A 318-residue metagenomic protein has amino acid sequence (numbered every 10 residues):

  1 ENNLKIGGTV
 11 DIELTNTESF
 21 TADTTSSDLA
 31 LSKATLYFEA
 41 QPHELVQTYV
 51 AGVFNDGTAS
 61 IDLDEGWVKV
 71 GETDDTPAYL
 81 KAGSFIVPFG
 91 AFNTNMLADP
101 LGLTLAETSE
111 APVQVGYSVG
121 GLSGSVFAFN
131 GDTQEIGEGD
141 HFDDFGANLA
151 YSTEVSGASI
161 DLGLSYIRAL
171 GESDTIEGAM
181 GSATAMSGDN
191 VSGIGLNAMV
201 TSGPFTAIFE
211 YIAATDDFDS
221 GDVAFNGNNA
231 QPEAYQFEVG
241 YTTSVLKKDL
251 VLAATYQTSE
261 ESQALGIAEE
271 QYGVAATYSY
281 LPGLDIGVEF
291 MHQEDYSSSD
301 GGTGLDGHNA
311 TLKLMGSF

Functional and structural regions predicted by a protein language model:
E1-T133, G139-G157, D161, V200 (+3 more regions): Outer membrane beta-barrel
E18-T25, W67-T73, S156-F318: Outer-membrane beta-barrel pore domains
P100-G116, G131-D143, V223-G227, Q271-V274 (+1 more regions): A short, terminal or domain-edge coil/loop segment
